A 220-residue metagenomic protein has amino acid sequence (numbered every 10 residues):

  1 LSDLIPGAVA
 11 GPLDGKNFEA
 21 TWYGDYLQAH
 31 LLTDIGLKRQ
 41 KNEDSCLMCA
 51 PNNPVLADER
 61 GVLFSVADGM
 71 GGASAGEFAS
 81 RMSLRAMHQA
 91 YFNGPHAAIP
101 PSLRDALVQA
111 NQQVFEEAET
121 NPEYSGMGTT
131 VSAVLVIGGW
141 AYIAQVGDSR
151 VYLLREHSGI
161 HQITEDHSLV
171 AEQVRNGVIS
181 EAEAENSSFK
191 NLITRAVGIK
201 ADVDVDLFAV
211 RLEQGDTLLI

Functional and structural regions predicted by a protein language model:
L1-I220: PP2C/PPM-type serine/threonine phosphatase catalytic domain
